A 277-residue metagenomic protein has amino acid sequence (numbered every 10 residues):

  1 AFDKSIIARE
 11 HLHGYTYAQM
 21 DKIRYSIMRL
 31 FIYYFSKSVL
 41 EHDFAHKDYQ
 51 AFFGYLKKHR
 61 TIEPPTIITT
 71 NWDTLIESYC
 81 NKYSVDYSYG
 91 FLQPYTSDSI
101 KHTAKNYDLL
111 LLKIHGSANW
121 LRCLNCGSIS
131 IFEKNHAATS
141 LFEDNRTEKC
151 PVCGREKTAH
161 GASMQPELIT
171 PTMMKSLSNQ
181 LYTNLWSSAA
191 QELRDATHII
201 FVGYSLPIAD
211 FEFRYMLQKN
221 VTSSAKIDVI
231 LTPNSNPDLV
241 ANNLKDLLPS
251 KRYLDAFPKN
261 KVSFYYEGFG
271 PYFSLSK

Functional and structural regions predicted by a protein language model:
A1-K277: Conserved catalytic alpha/beta core of Sir2/sirtuin-type deacylases, generalized to analogous enzyme cores that bind
